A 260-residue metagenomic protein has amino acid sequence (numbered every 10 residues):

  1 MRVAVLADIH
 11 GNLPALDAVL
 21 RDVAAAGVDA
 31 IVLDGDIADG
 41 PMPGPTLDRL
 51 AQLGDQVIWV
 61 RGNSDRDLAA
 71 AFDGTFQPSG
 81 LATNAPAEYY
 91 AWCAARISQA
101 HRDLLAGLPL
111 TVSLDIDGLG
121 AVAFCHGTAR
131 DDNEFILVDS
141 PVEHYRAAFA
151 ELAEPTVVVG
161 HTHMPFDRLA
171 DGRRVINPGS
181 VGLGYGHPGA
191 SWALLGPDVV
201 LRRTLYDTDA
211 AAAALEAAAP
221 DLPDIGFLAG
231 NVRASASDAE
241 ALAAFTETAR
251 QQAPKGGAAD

Functional and structural regions predicted by a protein language model:
M1-V3, L114-A123, A170-R174: Beta-strand-turn-beta hairpins that frame and shape the catalytic cleft of phosphate-ester-processing enzymes
R2-R102, A106: Core catalytic region of metal-dependent phosphoesterases/phosphodiesterases, especially metallo-beta-lactamase-like
H10-A15, D39-M42, S64-A69, D132 (+2 more regions): Active-site environment of divalent metal-dependent phosphoester hydrolases
V23-G27, L53, I116-G118, E151-A153 (+1 more regions): Glycine-rich phosphate-binding loop signature in dinucleotide/nucleotide-binding domains
V32, I58-V60, V158, R174-I176 (+1 more regions): Hydrophobic/aromatic beta-strand patches that form the interior of the parallel beta-sheet core in alpha/beta enzyme
T75-N84, G118-E151: Active-site-proximal segments of metal-dependent phosphoesterases and phosphodiesterases across multiple
D139-I176: Anionic-ligand binding region
L169-D260: Acidic, His/Gly-rich catalytic cores of divalent-metal-dependent hydrolytic chemistry
